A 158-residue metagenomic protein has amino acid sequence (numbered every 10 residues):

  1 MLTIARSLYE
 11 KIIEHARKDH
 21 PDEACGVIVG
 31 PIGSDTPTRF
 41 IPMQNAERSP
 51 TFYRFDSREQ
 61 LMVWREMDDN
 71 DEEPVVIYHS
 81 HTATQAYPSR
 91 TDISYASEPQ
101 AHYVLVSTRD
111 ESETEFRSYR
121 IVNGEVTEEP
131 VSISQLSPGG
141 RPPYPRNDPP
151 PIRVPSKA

Functional and structural regions predicted by a protein language model:
M1-P74, A83-A158: Conserved beta-strand-loop surface patch within small alpha/beta domains used for substrate/adaptor or ligand engagement
S80: Metallo-beta-lactamase
